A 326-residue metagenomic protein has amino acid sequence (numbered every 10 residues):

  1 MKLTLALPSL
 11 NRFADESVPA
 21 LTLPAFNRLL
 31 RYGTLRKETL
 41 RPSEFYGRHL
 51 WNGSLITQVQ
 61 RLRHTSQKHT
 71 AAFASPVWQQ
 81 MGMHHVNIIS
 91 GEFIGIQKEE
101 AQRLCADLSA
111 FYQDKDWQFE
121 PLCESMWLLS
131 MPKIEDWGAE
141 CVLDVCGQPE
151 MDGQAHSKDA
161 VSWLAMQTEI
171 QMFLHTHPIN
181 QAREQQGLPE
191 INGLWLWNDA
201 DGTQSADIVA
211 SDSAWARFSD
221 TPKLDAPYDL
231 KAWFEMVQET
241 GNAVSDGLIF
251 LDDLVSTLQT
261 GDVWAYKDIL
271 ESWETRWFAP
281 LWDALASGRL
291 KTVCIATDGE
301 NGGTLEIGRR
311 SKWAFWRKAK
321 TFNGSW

Functional and structural regions predicted by a protein language model:
M1-T4: Extreme N-terminal starter segment of soluble prokaryotic enzymes
E16-A101, D107: An N-terminal, globular interaction/scaffold subdomain
T22, K98-L108, M166, F173 (+2 more regions): Well-ordered, non-membrane alpha-helical segments in soluble/globular domains
F93-F119, N180-G193: Extended, Lys/Arg-enriched charged tracts that mediate electrostatic binding to polyanionic substrates
E100-L104, F111, A160-V161, G202 (+1 more regions): Soluble secreted/lumenal catalytic domains with histidine-centered metal-binding or acid-base catalytic motifs
S125-M131: A generic structural motif
E135-A206: Loop-centered beta-sheet repeat module
D207-W326: C-terminal structured domains
